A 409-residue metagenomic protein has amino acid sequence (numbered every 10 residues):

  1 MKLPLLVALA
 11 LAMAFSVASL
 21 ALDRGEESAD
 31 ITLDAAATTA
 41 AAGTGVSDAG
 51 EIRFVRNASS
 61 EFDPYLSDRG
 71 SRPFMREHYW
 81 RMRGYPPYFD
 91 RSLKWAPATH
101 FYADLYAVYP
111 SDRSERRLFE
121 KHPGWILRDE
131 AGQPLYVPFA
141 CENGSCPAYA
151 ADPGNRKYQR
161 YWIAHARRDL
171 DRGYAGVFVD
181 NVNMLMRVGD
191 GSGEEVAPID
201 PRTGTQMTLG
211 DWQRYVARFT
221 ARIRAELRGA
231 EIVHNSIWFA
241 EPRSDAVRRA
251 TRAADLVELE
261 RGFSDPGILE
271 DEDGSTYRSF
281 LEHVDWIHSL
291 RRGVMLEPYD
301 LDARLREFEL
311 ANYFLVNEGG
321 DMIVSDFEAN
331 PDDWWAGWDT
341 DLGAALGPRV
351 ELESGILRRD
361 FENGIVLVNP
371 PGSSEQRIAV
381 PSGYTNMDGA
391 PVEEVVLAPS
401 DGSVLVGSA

Functional and structural regions predicted by a protein language model:
M1-P4: Positively charged n-region of N-terminal signal peptides that target proteins for export
V7-S16: Bacterial N-terminal signal peptides
F15-A42: C-terminal region of N-terminal signal peptides and the immediate post-cleavage residues of exported proteins
A40-A409: Glycan-processing catalytic domains of CAZymes
